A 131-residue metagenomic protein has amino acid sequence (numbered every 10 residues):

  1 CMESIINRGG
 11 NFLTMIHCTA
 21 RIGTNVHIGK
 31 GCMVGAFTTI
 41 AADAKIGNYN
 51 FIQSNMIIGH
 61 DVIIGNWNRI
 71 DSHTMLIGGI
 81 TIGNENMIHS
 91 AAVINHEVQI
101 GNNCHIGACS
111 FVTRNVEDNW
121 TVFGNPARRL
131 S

Functional and structural regions predicted by a protein language model:
C1-R21: Phosphate-bearing ligand-interacting subdomains that bind or position ATP/ADP/UDP/GDP/NAD(P) or nucleotide-linked
T14-L130: Structural signal for interior beta-strand "rungs" in well-ordered beta-sheet cores of soluble enzyme domains
